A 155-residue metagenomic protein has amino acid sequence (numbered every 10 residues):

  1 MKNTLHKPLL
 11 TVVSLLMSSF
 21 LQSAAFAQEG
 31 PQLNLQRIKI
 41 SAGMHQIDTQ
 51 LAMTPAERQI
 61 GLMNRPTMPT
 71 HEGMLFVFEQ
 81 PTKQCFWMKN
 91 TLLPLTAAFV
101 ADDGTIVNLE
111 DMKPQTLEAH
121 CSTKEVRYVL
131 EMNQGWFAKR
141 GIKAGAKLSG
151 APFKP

Functional and structural regions predicted by a protein language model:
K2-V13: Bacterial N-terminal signal peptides that target proteins for export
T11-Q22: Bacterial N-terminal signal peptides
S23-A27: Sec/Tat signal peptide C-region and signal peptidase I cleavage site
Q28-P155: Compact, glycine-rich, soluble single-domain proteins
